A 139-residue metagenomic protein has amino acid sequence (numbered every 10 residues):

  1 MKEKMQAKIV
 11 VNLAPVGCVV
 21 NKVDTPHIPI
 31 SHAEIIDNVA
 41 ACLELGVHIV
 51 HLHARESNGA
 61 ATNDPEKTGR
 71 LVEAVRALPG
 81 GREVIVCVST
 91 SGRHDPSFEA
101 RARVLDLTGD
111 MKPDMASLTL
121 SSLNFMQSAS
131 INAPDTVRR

Functional and structural regions predicted by a protein language model:
K2-H27, S117-N124: N-terminal small/glycine-rich loop or linker at the start of catalytic domains across soluble metabolic enzymes
K2-Q6, L43-E44, R76-G81, R103-D114 (+1 more regions): Acidic (Asp/Glu)-rich catalytic clusters
I9-P15, V50-L52, V84-T90, D114-L118: Hydrophobic faces of well-ordered beta-strands that scaffold small-molecule active sites in alpha/beta enzyme cores
P15-D37, S89-E99, Q127-A129: Active-site mouth loops of central-metabolism enzymes
V23, H48-L71: Glycine-rich, proline-tolerant flexible connector loops at the mouths of alpha/beta enzymes
I35, C42, H53, A116: Conserved, mostly hydrophobic/aromatic
A60-V88, R139: Alpha-helix-loop-beta-strand connector modules within alpha/beta enzyme cores
P96-R139: Extended substrate/RNA-proximal surfaces in nucleic-acid metabolism proteins
